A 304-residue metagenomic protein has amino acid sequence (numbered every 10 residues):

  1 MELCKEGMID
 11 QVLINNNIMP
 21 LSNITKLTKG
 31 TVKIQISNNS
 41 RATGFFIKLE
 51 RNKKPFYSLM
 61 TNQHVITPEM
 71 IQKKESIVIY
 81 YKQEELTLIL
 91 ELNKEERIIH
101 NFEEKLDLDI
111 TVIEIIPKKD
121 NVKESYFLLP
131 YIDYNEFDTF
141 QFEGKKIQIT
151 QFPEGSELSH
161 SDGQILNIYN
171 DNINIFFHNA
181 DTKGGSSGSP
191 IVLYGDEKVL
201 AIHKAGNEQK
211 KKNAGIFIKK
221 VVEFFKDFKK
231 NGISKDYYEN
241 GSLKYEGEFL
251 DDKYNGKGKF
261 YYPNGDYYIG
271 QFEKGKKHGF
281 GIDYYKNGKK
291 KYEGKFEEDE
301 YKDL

Functional and structural regions predicted by a protein language model:
K26-K29, K33-F45, K53-F56, M60-I175 (+1 more regions): Serine endopeptidase catalytic core focused on the charge-relay Asp
S40, K183-S187, K230: Short, small/polar residue-rich loop motifs at catalytic or cofactor-binding pockets
F45, Q164-L166, D181-K204: Catalytic nucleophile loop of clan PA
N62-V65, Q151-E154, G184, A201-Q209: Short beta->alpha transition motifs characteristic of CBS
L200-S234: C-terminal cap/linker of serine protease catalytic domains
K230, K244-N255, Y267-H278, K291-Y301: Conserved anchor residues at repeat-unit boundaries in beta-strand-based tandem repeats, strongest for the MORN repeat
F260-Y261, Y284: TPR/Sel1-like alpha-solenoid repeat signature
